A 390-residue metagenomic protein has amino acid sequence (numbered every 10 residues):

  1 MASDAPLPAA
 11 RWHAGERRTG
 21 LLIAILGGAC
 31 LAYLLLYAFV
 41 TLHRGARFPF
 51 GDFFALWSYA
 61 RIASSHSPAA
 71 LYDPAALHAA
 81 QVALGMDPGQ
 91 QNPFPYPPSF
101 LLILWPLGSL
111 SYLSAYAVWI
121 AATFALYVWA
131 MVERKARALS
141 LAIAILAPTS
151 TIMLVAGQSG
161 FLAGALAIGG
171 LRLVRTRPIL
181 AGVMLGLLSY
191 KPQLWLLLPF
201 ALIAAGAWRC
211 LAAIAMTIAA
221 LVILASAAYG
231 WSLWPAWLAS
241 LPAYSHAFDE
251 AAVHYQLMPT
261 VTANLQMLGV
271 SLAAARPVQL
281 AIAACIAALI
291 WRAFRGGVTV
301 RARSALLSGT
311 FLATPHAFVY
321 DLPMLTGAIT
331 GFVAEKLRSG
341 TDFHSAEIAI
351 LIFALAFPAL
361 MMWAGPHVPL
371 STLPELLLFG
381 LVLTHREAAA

Functional and structural regions predicted by a protein language model:
A2-L180, L202-T326, T330-E335: Primarily membrane-embedded glycan-assembly and transfer machineries that use lipid-linked glycans
D4-P6, Y190, L197, A313 (+2 more regions): Selective for proline/serine-rich intrinsically disordered segments in cytosolic/nuclear regulatory regions
Q90, L141, L185, P192 (+4 more regions): Residue-level detector of alpha-helical transmembrane segments in integral membrane proteins
P98-S99, L107, T149, Q193 (+5 more regions): Hydrophobic residues in alpha-helical membrane-spanning segments
L101-L102, A144-I145, L188, W195-L196 (+2 more regions): Hydrophobic alpha-helical transmembrane segments of integral membrane proteins, especially lipid-exposed positions
R177-A205: Voltage-sensor/pore transmembrane module of 6-TM cation channels
Y190-Q193, A219-L224, S345-A349: Membrane-embedded alpha-helical segments of transport systems, primarily multispan ion/solute transporters
A334-A390: Aromatic-enriched
